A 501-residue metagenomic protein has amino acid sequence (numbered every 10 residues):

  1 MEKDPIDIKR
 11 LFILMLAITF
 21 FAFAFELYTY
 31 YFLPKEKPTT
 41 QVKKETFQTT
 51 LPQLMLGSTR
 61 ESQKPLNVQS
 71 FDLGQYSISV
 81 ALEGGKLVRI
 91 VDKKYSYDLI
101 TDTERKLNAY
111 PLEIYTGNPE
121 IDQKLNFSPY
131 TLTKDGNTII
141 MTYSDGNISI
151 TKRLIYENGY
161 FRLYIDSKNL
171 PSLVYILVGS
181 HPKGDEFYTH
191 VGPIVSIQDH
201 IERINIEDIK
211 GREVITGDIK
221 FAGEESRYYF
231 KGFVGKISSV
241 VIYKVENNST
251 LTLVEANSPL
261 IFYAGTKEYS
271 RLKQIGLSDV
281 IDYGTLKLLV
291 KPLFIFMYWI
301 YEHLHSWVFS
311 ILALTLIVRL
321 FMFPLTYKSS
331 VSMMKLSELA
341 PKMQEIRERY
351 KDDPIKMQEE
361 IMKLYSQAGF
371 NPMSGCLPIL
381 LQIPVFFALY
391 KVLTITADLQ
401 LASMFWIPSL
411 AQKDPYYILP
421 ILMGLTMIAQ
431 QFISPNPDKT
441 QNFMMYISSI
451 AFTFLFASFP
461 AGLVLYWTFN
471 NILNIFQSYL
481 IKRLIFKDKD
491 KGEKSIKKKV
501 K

Functional and structural regions predicted by a protein language model:
M1-Q48, V80, N118, I165-D166 (+4 more regions): Helix-loop-helix
I18, Y30-L99, K501: Juxtamembrane extramembrane loops of integral membrane proteins
M55-L56, P129-K134, Y143, I418 (+1 more regions): Generic detector of short, locally flexible boundary/turn motifs and exposed helical patches
P65, G74, D135, L401-M404: A short, polar/charged loop/turn motif at coil->beta-strand junctions and beta-hairpin connectors
D72-S278: Soluble non-transmembrane domains of integral membrane proteins
